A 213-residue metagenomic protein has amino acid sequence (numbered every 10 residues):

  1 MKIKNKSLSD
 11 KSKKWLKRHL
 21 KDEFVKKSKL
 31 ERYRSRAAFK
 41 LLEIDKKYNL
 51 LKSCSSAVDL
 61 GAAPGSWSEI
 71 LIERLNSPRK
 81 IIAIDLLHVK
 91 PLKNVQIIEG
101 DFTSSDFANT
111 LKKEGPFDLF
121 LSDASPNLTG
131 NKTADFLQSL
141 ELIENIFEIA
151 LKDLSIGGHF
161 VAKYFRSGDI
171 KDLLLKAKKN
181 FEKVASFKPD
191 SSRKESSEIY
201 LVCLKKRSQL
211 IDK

Functional and structural regions predicted by a protein language model:
M1-S53: Class I SAM-dependent methyltransferase Rossmann-like catalytic core, especially the SAM/SAH-binding loop
D10, R166-K213: Class I S-adenosyl-L-methionine
S53-A63: Conserved class I S-adenosyl-L-methionine
P64-S77: Conserved SAM-binding loop of SAM-dependent methyltransferases across substrates and taxa, primarily the Class I
S77-P78, D153-H159: Short glycine-dipeptide loop
I84-T129: S-adenosyl-L-methionine
L128-S139: Glycine/threonine-rich flexible loop motifs
L140-I156: A short glycine-rich, Lys/Arg-flanked "PGG" loop and its adjoining helix->strand segment in the class I
